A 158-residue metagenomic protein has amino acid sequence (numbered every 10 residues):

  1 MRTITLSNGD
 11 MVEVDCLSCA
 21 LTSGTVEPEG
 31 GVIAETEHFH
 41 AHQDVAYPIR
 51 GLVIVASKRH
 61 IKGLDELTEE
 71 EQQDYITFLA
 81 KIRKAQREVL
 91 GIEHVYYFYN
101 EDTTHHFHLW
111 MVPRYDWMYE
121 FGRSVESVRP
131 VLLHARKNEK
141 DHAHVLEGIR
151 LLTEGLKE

Functional and structural regions predicted by a protein language model:
M1-E158: HIT superfamily nucleotide-processing domains
